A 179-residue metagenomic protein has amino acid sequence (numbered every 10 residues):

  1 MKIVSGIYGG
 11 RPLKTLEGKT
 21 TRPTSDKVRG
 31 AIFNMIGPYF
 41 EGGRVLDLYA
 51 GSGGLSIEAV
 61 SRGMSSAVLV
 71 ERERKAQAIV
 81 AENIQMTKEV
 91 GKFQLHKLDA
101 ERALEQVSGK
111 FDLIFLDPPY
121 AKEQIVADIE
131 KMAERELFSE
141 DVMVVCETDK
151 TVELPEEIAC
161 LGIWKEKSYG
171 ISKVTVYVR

Functional and structural regions predicted by a protein language model:
M1-R179: Class I S-adenosyl-L-methionine-dependent methyltransferase catalytic core
